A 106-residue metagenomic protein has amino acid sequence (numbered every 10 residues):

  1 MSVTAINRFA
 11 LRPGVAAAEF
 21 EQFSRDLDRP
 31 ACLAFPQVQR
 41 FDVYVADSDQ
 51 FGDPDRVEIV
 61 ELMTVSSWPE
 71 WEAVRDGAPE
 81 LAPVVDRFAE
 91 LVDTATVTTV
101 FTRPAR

Functional and structural regions predicted by a protein language model:
S2-A10, V60: Active-site-flanking beta-strand signature of metal-NTP-handling nucleotidyl enzymes and homologous cyclase-like
P13: Active-site acidic-Proline motif in GNAT/NAT acetyltransferases
L27-Q39, P54-E58, L62-V100: An amphipathic, aromatic/His-enriched active-site/gating alpha helix that lines ligand/cofactor pockets
F51: Extended, polar beta-sheet/loop recognition surfaces of beta-rich domains that mediate binding to diverse ligands
T102-R106: Short, low-order "capping/linker" segments at domain edges
